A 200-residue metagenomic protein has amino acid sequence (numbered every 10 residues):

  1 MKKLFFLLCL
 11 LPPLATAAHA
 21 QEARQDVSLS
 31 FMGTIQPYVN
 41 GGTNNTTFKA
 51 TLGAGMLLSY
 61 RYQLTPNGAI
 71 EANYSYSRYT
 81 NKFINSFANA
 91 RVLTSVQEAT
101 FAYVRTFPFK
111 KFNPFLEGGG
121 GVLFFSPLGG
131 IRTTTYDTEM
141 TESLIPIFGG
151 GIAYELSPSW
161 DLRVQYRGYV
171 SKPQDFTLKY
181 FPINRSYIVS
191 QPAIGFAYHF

Functional and structural regions predicted by a protein language model:
M1-R24: Cleavable N-terminal export/targeting peptides
K2-L4, P182-A193: Short glycine/proline-enriched turn or capping motifs at secondary-structure junctions
E22, S28, S59-T133, I145 (+2 more regions): Gram-negative (and chloroplast) outer-membrane scaffold detector with strong preference for beta-barrel transmembrane
G33-L57, T141-E142: Surface-exposed strand-loop-strand hairpins of Gram-negative outer-membrane beta-barrel proteins
Q36-G42, Y79-N85, F125-G129, K172-T177: Outer-membrane beta-barrel proteins
G41-T46, I84-R91, R132-T138, L178-N184: Extracellular loop and loop/strand-boundary signature of outer-membrane beta-barrel proteins
G151: Polyanion-binding surface elements
Y166-R167: Internal, hydrophobic beta-strand segments that form the core of beta-sheet-rich folds
